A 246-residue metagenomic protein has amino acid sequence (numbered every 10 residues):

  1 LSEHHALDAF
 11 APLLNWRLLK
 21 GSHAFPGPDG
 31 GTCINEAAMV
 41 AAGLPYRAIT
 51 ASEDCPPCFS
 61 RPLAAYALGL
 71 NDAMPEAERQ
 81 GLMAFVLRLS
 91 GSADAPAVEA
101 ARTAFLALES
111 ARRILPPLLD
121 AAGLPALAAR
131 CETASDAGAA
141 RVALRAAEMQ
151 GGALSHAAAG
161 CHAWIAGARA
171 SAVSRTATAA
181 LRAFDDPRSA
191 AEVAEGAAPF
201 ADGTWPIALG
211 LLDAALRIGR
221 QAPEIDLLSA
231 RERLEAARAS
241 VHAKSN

Functional and structural regions predicted by a protein language model:
L1-N246: Short, glycine-biased loop/turn motifs at secondary-structure junctions and in low-complexity Ser/Thr/Pro-rich termini
